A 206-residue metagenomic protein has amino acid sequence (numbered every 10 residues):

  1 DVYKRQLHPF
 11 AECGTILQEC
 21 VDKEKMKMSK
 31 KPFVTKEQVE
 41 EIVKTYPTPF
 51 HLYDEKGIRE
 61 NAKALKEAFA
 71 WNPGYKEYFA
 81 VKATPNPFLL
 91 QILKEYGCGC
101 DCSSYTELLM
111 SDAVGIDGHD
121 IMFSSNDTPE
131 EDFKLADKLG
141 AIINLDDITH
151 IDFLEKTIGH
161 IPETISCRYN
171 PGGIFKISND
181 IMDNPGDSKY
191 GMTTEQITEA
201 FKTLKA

Functional and structural regions predicted by a protein language model:
D1-Y3: Short, small-residue-biased leader/transition segments that mark boundaries at the very start of proteins
H8-E163, T198-A206: A charged N-terminal "starter" segment
T157, P171-A206: Active-site loop/helix belt of alpha/beta enzymes
T164-N170: ATP-grasp fold ATP-binding core
